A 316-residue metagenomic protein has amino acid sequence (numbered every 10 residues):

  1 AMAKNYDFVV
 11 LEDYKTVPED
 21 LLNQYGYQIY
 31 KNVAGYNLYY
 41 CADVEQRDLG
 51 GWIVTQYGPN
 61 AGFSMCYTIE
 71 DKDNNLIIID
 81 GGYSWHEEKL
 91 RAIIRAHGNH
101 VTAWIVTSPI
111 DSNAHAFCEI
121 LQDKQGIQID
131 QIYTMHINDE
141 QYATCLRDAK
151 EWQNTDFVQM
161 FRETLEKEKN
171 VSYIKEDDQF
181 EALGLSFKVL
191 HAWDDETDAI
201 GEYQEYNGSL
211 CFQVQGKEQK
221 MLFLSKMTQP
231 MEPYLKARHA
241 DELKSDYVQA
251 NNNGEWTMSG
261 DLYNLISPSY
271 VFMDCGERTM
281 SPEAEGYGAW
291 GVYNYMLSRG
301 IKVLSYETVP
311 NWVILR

Functional and structural regions predicted by a protein language model:
A1-A42: C-terminal luminal/periplasmic domains and tails of membrane-associated envelope-modifying transferases
N5-D7, G26, G98, K169 (+3 more regions): Residue-level detector of structured alpha->beta connecting loops
F8-L11, T68, L76-D80, V101-V106 (+7 more regions): Structural recognition of the beta-strand scaffold that forms the well-ordered cores of secreted hydrolase catalytic
Y25-Q46, Q131-Y133, I137-D195, A199-Y206 (+2 more regions): Binuclear metal-ion centers of metallo-dependent hydrolases, dominated by the metallo-beta-lactamase
N32-N99, E166-L243, N311-R316: Core dinuclear metal-dependent hydrolase active-site scaffold
Q56, I79-Y83, T102-T107, C145-W152 (+3 more regions): Second-shell loop/turn segments in exported
G62-F63, S84-H86, P109-H115, D139-Y142 (+5 more regions): Active-site environment of divalent metal-dependent phosphoester hydrolases
K72-N75, S84-E140, A237-E255, S267-F272: Active-site metal-binding motif and surrounding structural segment of the metallo-beta-lactamase
